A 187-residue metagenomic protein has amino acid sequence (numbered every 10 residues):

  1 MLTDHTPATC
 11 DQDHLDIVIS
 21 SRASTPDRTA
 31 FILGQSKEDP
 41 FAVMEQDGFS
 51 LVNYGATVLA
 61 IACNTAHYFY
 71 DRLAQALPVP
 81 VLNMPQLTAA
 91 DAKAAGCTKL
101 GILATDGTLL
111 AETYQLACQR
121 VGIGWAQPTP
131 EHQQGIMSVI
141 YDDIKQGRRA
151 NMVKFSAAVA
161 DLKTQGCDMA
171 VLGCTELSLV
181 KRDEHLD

Functional and structural regions predicted by a protein language model:
M1-D187: Non-catalytic structural scaffold of enzyme domains
